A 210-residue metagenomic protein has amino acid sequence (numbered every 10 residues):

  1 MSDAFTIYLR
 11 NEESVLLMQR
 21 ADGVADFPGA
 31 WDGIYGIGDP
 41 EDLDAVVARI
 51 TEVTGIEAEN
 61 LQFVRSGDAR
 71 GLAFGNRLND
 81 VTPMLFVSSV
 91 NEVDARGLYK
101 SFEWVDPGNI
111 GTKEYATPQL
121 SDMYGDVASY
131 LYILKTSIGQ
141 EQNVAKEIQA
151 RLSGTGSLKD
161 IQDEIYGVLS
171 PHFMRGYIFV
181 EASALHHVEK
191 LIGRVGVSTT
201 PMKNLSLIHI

Functional and structural regions predicted by a protein language model:
M1-L17, I37-P40, P83, S89: Conserved N-terminal beta-strand and adjoining loop/helix that marks the start of the Nudix/MutT-like hydrolase domain
D3, R77-F86, E103, Y130-Y132 (+1 more regions): Short beta-strand micro-motifs in enzyme catalytic cores
R10-V15, G23-V24, A69, S89-V93 (+1 more regions): Short, charged/polar surface micro-motifs in flexible loops or helix N-caps
S14-V53: Conserved Nudix-box catalytic region and its N-terminal flanking loop in Nudix hydrolases and closely related
T51, G55-E92: Active-site segment of metal-dependent pyrophosphate-handling enzymes, primarily the Nudix hydrolase catalytic core
P83-V87, D94-D126: NUDIX/MutT-family hydrolases
A128-L207: Acidic-enriched and Gly/Ser
